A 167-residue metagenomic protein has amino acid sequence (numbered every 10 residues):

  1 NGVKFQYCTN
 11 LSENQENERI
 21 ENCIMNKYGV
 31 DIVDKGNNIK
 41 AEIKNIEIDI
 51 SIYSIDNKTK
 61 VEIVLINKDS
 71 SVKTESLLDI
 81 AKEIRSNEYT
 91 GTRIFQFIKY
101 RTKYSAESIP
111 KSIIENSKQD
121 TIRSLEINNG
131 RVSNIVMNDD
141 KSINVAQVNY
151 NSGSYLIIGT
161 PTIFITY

Functional and structural regions predicted by a protein language model:
N1-D34, E42, I98-E115: Short Lys/Arg-enriched alpha/beta "domain-start" segment
M25-I52, I114-K141: A cross-family detector of function-defining hotspots
N38, K58-K60, G130-S133, G153-Y155: A generic structural signal for beta-strand entry/edge sites
I43-I46, V64-S71, G159-F164: Secondary-structure transition/turn motif
D56-L125: Long, charged/polar, surface-exposed segments that mediate recognition or autoinhibition
Q96-Y100, R131-S133, I143, S154-I157: One face of beta-strands
A106-S108, N134, Y167: Extracytoplasmic/secreted cell-surface and envelope-processing proteins
N138-Y167: A cross-kingdom marker for long, charged
